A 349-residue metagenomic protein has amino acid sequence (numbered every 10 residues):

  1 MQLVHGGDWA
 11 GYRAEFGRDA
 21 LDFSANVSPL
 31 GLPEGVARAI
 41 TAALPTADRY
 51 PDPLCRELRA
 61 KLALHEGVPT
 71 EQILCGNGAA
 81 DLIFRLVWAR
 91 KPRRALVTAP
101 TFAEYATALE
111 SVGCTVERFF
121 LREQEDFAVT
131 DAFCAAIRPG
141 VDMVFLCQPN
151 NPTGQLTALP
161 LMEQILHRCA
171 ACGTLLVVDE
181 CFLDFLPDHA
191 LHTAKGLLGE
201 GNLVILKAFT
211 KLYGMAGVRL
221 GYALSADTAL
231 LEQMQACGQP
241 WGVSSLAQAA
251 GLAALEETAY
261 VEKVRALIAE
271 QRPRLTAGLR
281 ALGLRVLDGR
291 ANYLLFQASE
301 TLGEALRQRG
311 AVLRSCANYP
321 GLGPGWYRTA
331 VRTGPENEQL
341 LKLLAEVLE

Functional and structural regions predicted by a protein language model:
M1-R49: N-terminal "arm"/small-domain region of PLP-dependent enzymes with the aminotransferase-like
G31-P33, L54, N202-L287: PLP-dependent aminotransferase class I/II
P51, A63-R85: Short loop-beta-helix segment that forms the pyridoxal 5′-phosphate
W88-L146: PLP-dependent aminotransferase-like
E110, F127-G140, P152-L176, E180-L212: Active-site pre-lysine segment of PLP-dependent enzymes
R118-F120, M143-N150, L176-E180, L287-D288: Short beta-strands and strand-loop turn motifs
P160, Q308-R309, N318-E349: PLP-dependent enzyme catalytic core of the Aspartate aminotransferase-like
I268-A269, L279-G310: Conserved PLP-binding catalytic core of the aspartate aminotransferase-like
